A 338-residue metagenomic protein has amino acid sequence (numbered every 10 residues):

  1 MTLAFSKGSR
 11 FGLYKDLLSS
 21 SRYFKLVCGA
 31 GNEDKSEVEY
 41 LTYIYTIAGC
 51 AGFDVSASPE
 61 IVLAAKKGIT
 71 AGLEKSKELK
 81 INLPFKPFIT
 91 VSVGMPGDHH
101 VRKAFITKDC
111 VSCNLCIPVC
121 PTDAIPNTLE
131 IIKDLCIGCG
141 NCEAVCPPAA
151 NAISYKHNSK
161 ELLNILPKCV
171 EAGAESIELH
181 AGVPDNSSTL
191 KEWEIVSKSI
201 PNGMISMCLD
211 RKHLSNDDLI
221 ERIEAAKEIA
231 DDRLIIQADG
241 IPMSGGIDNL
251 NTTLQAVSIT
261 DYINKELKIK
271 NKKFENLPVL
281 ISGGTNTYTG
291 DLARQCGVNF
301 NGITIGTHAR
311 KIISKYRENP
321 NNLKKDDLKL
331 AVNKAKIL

Functional and structural regions predicted by a protein language model:
M1-G29, K77-K86: N-terminal amphipathic alpha-helix/helix-capping segment at the start of soluble metabolic enzymes
Y14, K35-S36, V55-L73, E130 (+7 more regions): Active-site-adjacent beta->alpha loops and helix N-cap segments on the catalytic face of soluble alpha/beta enzymes
S21-E37, V93-V111, D134-I137, P148-L162 (+1 more regions): Active-site mouth loops of central-metabolism enzymes
R22-G29, A51-V55, F85-V93, I153-Y155 (+5 more regions): Hydrophobic faces of well-ordered beta-strands that scaffold small-molecule active sites in alpha/beta enzyme cores
I47-I61, A124-P126, L179-P184, I235-M243 (+1 more regions): Glycine-rich phosphate-binding active-site loops on the catalytic face of alpha/beta enzymes
P59-G94, V145, E192-M207, Q255-V279 (+1 more regions): Alpha-helix-loop-beta-strand connector modules within alpha/beta enzyme cores
L115-I132, N141-N158: Iron-sulfur cluster-binding cysteine motifs and their immediate structural context in ferredoxin-like electron-transfer
S199-I200, M204, C208-T304: Catalytic alpha/beta core domains of metabolic enzymes, predominantly
